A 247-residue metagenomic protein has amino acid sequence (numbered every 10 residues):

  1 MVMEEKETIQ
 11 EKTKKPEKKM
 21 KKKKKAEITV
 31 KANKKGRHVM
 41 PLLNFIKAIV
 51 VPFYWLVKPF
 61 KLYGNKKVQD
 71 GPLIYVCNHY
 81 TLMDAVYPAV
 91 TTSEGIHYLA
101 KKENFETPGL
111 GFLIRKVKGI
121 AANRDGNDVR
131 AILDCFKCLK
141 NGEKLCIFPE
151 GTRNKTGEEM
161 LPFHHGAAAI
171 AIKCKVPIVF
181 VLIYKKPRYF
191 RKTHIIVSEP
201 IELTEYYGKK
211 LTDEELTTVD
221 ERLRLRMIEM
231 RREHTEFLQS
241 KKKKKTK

Functional and structural regions predicted by a protein language model:
V2-H38, I132-K247: Non-catalytic C-terminal accessory region of glycerolipid acyltransferases and related lyso-lipid remodeling enzymes
K25-K67, Y87, P108-V117: A transmembrane-helix-recognition feature enriched in membrane-embedded lipid enzymes and envelope glyco-/phospholipid
I49-V50, K116-A122, T152-K155: Short, basic, glycine/proline-bearing loop/turn elements
P59-G64, M83-A85, I132-D134, H165-A167: A generic local structural motif
L62, L99, I120-A122, V181 (+1 more regions): Hydrophobic residues at beta-strand termini and immediately following loops that shape nucleotide-binding pockets
K67, Y80, K185-P187: Short polar/acidic secondary-structure junctions
Q69-G126, D134: Catalytic core of membrane glycerolipid acyltransferases/transacylases, capturing the structured, soluble-facing
